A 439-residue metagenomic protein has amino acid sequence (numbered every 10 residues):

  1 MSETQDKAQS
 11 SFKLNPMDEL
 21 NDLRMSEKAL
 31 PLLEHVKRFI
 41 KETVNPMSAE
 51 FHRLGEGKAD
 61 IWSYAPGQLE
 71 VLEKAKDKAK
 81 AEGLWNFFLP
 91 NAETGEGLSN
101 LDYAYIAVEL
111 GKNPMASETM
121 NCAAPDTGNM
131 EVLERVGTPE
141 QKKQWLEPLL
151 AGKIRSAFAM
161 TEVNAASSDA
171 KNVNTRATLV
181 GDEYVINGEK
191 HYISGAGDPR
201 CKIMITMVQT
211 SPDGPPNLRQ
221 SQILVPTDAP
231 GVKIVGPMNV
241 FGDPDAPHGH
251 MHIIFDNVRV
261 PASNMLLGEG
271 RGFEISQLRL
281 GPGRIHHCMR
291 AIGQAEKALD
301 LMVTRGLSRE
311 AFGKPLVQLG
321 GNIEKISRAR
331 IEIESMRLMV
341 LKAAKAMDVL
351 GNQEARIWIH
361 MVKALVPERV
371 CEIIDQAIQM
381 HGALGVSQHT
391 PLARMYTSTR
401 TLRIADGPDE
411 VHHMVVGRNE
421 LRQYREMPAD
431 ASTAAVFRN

Functional and structural regions predicted by a protein language model:
S2-P114, A123, V136-Q141, P148 (+5 more regions): Alpha-helical interface subdomain recognition
A92, M120-N129, L150, M160-V163: Short, glycine/charge-rich beta-strand/loop segments that flank catalytic centers and engage negatively charged groups
G95-L98, I234, N264-E269: Cytochrome P450 core scaffold surrounding the K-helix E-X-X-R motif and the conserved "meander" helix-loop region
M120-E140, D169: N-terminal glycine-rich flavin-associated loop
G152-T161, M207: A short, Trp-centered hydrophobic/proline-enriched beta-strand micro-motif
N164-S168, G195-P199, P212-G214, V240-G249: Short Gly/Pro-enriched turn/cap motifs at secondary-structure boundaries
N172, D228-R259: Flexible, small-/acidic-enriched active-site or ligand-binding loops
N174, D182-E183, N187-V235: A short core secondary-structure module
